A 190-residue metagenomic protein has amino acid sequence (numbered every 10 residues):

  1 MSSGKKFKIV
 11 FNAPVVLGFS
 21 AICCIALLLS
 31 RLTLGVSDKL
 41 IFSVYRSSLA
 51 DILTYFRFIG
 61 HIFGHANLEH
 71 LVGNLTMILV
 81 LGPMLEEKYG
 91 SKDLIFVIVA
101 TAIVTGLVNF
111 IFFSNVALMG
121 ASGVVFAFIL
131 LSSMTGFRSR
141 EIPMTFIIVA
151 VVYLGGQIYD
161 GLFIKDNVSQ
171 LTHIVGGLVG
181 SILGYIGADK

Functional and structural regions predicted by a protein language model:
M1-K190: A detector for small-residue-rich transmembrane helices and their helix-helix packing motifs
